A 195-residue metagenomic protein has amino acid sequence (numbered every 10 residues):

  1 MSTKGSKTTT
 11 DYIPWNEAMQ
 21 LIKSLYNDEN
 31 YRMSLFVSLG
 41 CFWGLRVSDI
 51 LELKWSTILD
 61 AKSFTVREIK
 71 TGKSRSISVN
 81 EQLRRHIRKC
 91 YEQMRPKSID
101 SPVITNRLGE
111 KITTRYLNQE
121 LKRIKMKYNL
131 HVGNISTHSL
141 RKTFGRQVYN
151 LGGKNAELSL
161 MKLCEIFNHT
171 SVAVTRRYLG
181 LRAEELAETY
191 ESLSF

Functional and structural regions predicted by a protein language model:
S2, I13-W43, K154-N155: Basic, Lys/Arg- and aromatic-enriched nucleic-acid-binding interface segment
K7-T9, S78, Q82, G180-F195: DNA/chromatin major-groove-contacting recognition/catalytic segments
A18, Q82-H131: Active-site/catalytic core of tyrosine-dependent DNA strand-transfer enzymes
L25-D28, Q119-M161, E165: Short, basic (Lys/Arg/His-rich) helix/loop patches that form interaction surfaces in the mid-to-C-terminal regions
F36, G44, S48-L53, L163: Alpha-helix N-cap/helix-start motif at helix boundaries, enriched for small hydrophobics
E52-R85: Conserved tyrosine-mediated DNA breakage-rejoining catalytic core shared by Y-recombinases
T57-D60, A156-L179: Short, polar N-cap/turn motifs at the start of nucleic acid-interacting alpha helices
E68-G72, F167-S192: Catalytic-site neighborhood detector that most strongly recognizes the C-terminal catalytic loop/helix of tyrosine
